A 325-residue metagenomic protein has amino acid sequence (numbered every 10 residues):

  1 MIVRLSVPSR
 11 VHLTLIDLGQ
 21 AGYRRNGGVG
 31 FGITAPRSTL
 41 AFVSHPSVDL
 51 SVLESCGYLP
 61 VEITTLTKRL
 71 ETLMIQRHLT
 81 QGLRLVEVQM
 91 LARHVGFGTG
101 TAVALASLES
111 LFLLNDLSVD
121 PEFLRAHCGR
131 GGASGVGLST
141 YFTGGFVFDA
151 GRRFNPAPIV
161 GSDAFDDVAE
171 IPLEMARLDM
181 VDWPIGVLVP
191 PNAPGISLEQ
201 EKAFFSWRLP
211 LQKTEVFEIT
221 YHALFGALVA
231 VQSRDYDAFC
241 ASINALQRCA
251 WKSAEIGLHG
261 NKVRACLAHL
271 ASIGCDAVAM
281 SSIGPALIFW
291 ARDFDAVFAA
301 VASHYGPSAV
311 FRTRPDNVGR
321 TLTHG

Functional and structural regions predicted by a protein language model:
M1-V95, T99, F112-P121, V318 (+1 more regions): ATP-binding N-lobe of GHMP and related small-molecule kinases
I2-S6, T14, A21-R24, G28 (+2 more regions): ATP-dependent small-molecule kinase catalytic core of the GHMP/sugar-kinase superfamily and closely related
V11, P285-A286: Glycine-centered loop/turn positions within well-structured domains that cap or flank conserved ligand/cofactor-binding
I33-T34, A271-S272, A279-I283: A structural signal for short secondary-structure junctions
P46-S51, S107, S242-Q247: Short, basic/glycine-rich phosphate-binding loops at helix/coil junctions that contact nucleotide phosphates
V48-S51, F146-V147, L287: Hydrophobic residues embedded in beta-strands of well-ordered beta-sheets
L70-E71, L108, R125, F298: Generic structural marker for isolated residues within well-ordered, non-membrane alpha-helices of soluble domains
V88-L113, G132-Y141, V278-G284: Glycine/serine-rich anion-binding loops at beta->alpha junctions that coordinate negatively charged ligand groups
